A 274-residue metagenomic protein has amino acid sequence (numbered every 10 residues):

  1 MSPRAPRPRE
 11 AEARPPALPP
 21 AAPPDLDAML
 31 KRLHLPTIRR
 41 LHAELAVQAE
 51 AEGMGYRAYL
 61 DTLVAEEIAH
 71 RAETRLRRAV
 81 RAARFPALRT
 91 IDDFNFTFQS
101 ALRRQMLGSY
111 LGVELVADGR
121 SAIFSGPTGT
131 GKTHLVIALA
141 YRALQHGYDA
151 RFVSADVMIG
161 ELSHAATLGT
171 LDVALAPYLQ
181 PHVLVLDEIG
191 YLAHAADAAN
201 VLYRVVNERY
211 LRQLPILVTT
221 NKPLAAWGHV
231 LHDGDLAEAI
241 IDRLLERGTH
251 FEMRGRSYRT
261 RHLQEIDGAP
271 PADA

Functional and structural regions predicted by a protein language model:
M1-T37: Charged, compositionally biased N-terminal leader segments and the immediate start of the first structured element
P24, A28-K31, R40-A43, D61-T62 (+11 more regions): Solvent-exposed alpha-helical segments within well-ordered globular domains of core cellular machineries
D27, K31, L35-P86: Interdomain "pre-motor" coupling segment immediately N-terminal to P-loop NTPase/helicase cores
D61-E114, D118-S121, S257-P270: AAA+ P-loop ATPase motor domain of ring mechanoenzymes
L102-Q180: Conserved P-loop
Y148-V153, V157-Q180, I189-A274: Replace "adjacent to P-loop NTPase cores in ATP/GTP-dependent enzymes" with "adjacent to NTP-binding cores
V183: Walker B motif beta-strand of ABC-family P-loop ATPases
